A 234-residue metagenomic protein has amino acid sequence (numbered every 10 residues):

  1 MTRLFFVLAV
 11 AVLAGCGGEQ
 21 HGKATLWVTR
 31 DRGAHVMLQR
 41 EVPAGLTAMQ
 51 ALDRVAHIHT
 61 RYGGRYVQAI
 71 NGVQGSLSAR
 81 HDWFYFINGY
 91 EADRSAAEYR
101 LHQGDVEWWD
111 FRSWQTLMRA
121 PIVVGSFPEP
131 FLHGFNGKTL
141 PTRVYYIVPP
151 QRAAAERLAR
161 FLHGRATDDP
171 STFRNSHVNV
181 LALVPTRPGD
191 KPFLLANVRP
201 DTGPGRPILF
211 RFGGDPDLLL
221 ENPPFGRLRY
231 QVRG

Functional and structural regions predicted by a protein language model:
L4-L13: Sec-dependent N-terminal signal peptides
C16-G234: Ubiquitin-like/PB1-type beta-grasp interaction modules and other compact soluble beta-rich domains
